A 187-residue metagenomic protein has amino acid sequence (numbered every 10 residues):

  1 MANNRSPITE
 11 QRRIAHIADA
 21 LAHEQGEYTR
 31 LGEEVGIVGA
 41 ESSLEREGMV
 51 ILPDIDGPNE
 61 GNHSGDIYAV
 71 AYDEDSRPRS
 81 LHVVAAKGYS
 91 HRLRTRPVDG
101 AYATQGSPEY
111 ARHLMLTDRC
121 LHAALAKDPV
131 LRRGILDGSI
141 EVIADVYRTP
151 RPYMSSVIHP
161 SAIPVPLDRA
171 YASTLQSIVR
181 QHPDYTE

Functional and structural regions predicted by a protein language model:
M1-R5, I67, D184-E187: Non-Sec secretion/translocation targeting segments of pathogen effectors
A2-N59: Acidic-basic catalytic patches of nuclease active cores, encompassing PD-(D/E)XK and other metal-cofactor nuclease
H23, E27-Y28, V38, V50-E60 (+1 more regions): Catalytic cores of nucleic-acid endonucleases
S64-V70: Short acidic loop-to-beta-strand element that houses the catalytic metal-binding Asp/Glu of nuclease active sites
